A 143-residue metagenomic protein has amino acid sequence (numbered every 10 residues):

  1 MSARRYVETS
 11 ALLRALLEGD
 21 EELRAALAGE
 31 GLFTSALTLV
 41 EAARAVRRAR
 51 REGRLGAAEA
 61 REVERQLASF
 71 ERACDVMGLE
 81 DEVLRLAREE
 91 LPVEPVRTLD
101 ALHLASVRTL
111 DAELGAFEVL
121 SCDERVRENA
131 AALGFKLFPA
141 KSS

Functional and structural regions predicted by a protein language model:
M1-E41, A49-R61: Short, well-structured N-terminal submotif of metal-dependent ribonuclease cores
M1-R4, S35, L39, L104-A105 (+1 more regions): Acidic, PIN/NYN-like endoribonuclease modules and their adjacent C-terminal/linker elements
S10-D20, M77, V119, L133-K136: Short, contiguous hydrophobic alpha-helices characteristic of membrane insertion segments
L13, L67, R127: Short alpha-helix immediately C-terminal to the canonical SAM-binding loop
A43-R47, A68, R88, R108: Amphipathic alpha-helical segments within well-ordered protein domains
R48, G53-L79: Helix-adjacent hinge/juxtasegments
C74-R125: Active-site neighborhoods of divalent-metal-dependent phosphate/nucleic-acid chemistry enzymes
